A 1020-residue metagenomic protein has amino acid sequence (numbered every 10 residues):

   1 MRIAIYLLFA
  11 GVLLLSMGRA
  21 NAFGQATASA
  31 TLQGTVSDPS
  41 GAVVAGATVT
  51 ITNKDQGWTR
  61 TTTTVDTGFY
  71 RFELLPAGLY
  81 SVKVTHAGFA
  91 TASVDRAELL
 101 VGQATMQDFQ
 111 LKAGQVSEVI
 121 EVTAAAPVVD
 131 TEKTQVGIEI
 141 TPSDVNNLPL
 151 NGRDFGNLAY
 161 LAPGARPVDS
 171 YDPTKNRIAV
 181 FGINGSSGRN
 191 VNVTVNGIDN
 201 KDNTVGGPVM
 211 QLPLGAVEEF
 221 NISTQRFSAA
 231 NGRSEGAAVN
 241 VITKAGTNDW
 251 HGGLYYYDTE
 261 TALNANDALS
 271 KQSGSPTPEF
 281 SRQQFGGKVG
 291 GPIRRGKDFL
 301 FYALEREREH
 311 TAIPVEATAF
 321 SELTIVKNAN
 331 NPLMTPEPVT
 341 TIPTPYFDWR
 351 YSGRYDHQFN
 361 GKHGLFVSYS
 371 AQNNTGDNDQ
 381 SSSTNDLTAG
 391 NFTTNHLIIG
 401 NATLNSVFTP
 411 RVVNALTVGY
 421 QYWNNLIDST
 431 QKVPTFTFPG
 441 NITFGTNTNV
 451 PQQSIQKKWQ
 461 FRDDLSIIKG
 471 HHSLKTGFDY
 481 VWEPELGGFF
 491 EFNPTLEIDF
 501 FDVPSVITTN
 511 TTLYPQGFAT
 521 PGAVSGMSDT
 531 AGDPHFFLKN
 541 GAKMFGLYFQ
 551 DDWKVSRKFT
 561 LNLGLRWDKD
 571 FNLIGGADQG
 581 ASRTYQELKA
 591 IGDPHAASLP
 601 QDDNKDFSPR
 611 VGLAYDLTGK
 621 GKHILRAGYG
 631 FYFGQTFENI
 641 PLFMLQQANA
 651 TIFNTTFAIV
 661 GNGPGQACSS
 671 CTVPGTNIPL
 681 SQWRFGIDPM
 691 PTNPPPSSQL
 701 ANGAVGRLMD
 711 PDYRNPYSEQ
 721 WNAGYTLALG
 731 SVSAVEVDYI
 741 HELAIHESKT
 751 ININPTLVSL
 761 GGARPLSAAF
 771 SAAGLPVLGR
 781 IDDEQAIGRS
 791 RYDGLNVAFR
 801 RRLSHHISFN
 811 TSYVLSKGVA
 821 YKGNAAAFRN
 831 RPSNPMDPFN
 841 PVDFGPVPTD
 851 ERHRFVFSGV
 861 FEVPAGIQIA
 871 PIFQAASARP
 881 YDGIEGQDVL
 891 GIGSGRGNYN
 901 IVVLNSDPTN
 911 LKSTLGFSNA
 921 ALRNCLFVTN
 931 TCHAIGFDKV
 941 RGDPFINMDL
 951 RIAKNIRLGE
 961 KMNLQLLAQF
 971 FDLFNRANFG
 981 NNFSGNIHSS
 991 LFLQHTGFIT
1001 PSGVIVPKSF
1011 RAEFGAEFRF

Functional and structural regions predicted by a protein language model:
R2-F9, L13-T141, D199, P213-G215: Periplasm-facing N-terminal accessory domains of Gram-negative outer-membrane beta-barrel systems
V116-E118, P127-G182, S186-N240, K244-G400 (+6 more regions): Acidic, glycine-rich flexible loop segments
V168, T437, G576-S608, G612-D783 (+5 more regions): Solvent-exposed loop/turn elements at secondary-structure boundaries
A179, E235-A237, Q283-G287, W349-G353 (+13 more regions): Hydrophobic, lipid-facing positions within transmembrane beta-strands of outer-membrane proteins
I325, F347, Q358-Q550, I591-G592 (+1 more regions): Replace "related TpsB outer-membrane translocases also match" with "some related outer-membrane beta-barrels such as
D688-S698, G866-E960, Q965: Extracytoplasmic gating/loop element in the C-terminal half of outer-membrane beta-barrel translocons and assembly
E736-S877: Gram-negative outer-membrane beta-barrel transporters
R941, N978-F1020: C-terminal beta-signal and terminal closure region of outer-membrane beta-barrel proteins
